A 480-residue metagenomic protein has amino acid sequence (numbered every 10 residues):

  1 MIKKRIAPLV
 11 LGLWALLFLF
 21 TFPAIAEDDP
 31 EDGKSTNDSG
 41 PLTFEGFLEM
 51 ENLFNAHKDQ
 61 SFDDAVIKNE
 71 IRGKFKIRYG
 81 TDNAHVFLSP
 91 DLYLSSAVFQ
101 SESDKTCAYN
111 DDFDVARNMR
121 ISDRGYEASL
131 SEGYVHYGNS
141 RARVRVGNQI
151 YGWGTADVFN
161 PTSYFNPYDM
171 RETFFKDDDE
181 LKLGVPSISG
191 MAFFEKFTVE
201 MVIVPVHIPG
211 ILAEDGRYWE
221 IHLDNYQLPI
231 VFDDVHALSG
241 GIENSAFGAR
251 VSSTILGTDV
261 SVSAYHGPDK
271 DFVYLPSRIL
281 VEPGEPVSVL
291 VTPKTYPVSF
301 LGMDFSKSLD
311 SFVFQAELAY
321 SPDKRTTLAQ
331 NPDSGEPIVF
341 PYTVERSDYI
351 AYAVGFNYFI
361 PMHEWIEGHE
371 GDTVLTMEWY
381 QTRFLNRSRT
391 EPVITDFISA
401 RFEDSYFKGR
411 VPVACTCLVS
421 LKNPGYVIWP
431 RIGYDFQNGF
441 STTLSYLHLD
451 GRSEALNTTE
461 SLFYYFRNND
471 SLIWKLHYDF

Functional and structural regions predicted by a protein language model:
K34-S61, I67, A84-L88: Transmembrane beta-strand segments of Gram-negative outer membrane beta-barrel proteins
M50, G73-Y79, E132-Y137, I188-A192 (+8 more regions): Residues on the lipid-exposed face of transmembrane beta-strands in outer-membrane beta-barrel proteins
M50-A56, T81-N83, L92-S96, N139-R141 (+13 more regions): Transmembrane beta-strands of outer-membrane beta-barrel pores
F54, A65-I71, Y126-S131, S140 (+9 more regions): Residues that define the transmembrane beta-barrel architecture of outer-membrane proteins
G80-E220, L447-S453: Outer membrane beta-barrel
N83-V86, R141-V144, K196-V199, G257-V260 (+5 more regions): Repeated loop/turn-to-beta-strand initiation elements of outer-membrane beta-barrel proteins
M170, F356, F466-F480: Outer-membrane beta-barrel "beta-signal"
Y265-G267, S311-L328, P332-V419: Detector for outer-membrane/organellar transmembrane beta-barrel domains, recognizing the amphipathic beta-strand
